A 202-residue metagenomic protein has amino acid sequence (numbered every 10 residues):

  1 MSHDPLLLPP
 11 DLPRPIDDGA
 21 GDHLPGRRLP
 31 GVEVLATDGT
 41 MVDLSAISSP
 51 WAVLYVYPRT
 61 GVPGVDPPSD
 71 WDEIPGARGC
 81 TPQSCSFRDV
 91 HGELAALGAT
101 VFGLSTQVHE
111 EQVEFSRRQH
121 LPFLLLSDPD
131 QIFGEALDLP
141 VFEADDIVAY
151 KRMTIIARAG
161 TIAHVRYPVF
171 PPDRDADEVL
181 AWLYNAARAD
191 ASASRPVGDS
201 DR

Functional and structural regions predicted by a protein language model:
M1-R202: Chalcogenol-based redox active-site neighborhoods
